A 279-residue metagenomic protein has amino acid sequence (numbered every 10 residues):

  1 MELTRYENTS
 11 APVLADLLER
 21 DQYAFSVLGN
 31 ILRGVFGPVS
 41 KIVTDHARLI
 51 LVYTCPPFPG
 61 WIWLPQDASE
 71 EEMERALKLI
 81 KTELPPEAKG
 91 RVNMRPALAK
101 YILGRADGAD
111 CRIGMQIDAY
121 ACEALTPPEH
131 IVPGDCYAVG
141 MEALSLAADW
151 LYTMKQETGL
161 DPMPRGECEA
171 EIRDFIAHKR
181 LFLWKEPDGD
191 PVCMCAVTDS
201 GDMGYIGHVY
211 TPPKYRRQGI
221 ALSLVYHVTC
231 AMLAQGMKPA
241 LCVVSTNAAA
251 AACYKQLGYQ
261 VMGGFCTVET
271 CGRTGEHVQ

Functional and structural regions predicted by a protein language model:
M1-S26, P127-D161, V278: Short amphipathic alpha-helix that is part of the acyltransferase structural core
E2, Q22, G29-L84, C193-G207: Conserved donor-binding loop and adjoining core beta-sheet/short helix segment in diverse acyl/aminoacyl transferases
P56, M163-D188, V192-Y210: A conserved beta-strand-loop-helix scaffold within acyl/acetyltransferase catalytic domains
P56-F58, W63-P133, V268: Acyl-donor-binding surface of acyltransferase catalytic domains
P65, P212, R216, V244: Residue-level recognition of the GNAT/N-acetyltransferase active site
E70-K81, H208-T211, R217-A234, A251-Q256: Conserved acetyl-CoA-binding loop-helix of GNAT-fold acetyltransferases
N93-A99, L241-K255, T267-H277: Conserved beta-strand-loop-alpha-helix junction that forms the acyl-donor binding cleft
A97-I113, L222, T246-G263: Conserved active-site alpha-helix within GNAT-family acetyltransferase domains
